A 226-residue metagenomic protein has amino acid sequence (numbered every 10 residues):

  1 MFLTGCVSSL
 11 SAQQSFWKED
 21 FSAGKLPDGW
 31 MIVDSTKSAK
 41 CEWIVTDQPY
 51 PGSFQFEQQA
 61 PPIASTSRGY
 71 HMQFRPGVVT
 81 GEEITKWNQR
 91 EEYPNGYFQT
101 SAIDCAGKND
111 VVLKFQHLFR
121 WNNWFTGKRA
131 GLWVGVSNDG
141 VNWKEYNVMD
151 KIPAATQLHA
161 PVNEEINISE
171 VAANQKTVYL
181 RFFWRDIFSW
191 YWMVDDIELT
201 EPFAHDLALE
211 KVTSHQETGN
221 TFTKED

Functional and structural regions predicted by a protein language model:
M1-F16: Bacterial Sec-dependent N-terminal signal peptides
Q14-E83: Extracellular glycan-recognition surfaces and repeat-rich motifs
F21, F98-S101, C105-N122, L132 (+3 more regions): Extracellular beta-strand-rich recognition modules
G24-K25, G135-E145: Asp-box/BNR beta-propeller loop motif
T85-K108, P161-E165: Short beta-strands within extracellular/lumenal beta-sheet-rich domains
R90-Y97, F125-R129, R185-P202: Extracellular carbohydrate recognition
V148-K151, V194-D196, T200-D226: Extracellular/luminal regions of secreted and cell-surface proteins that mediate adhesion/ECM remodeling
I152-L199: Terminal, low-complexity interaction segments
